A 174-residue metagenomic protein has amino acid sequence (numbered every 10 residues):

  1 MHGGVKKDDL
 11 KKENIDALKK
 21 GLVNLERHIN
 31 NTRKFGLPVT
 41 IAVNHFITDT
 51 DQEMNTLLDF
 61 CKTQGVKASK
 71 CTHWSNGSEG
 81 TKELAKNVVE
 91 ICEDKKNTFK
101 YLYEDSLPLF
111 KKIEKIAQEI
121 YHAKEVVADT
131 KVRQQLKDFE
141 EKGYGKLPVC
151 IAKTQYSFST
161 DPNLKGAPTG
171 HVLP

Functional and structural regions predicted by a protein language model:
M1-A17, L37: Gly-rich Lys/Arg/Thr-decorated short loops/hinges at beta-loop-alpha junctions or inter-strand turns that position
L18-G21, L25: Aromatic/hydrophobic pocket-lining residues that form the small-molecule binding cavity in soluble enzyme cores
V23, P38-V39: Cap/lid and interdomain-hinge subdomains that line or gate substrate/regulatory clefts in soluble alpha/beta enzymes
H28, R33-G36, A42-V43, T48-T50 (+1 more regions): Hard-cation-handling environments
